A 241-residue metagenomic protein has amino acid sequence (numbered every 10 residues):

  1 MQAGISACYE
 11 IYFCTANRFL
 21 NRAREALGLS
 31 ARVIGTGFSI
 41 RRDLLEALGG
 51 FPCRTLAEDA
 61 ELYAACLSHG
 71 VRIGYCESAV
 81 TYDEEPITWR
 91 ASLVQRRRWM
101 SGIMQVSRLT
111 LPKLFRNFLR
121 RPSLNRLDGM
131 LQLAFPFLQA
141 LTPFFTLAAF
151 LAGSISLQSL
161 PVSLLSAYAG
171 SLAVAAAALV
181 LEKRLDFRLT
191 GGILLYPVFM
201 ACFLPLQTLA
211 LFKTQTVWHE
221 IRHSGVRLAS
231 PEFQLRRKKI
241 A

Functional and structural regions predicted by a protein language model:
M1-T55, R97, M104, R108 (+1 more regions): Long helical/loop segments within the catalytic core of UDP-sugar-dependent glycosyltransferases, especially the large
I40, E58, C76: A conserved hydrophobic position in a structured secondary element of the catalytic/binding core that shapes
R54, Y63-Y82: Catalytic donor-sugar/metal-binding loop of nucleotide-sugar-dependent glycosyltransferases
L62-Y63, S92: Short, hydrophobic alpha-helical packing/hinge segments within bilobed ligand-binding/sensory domains
Y75-C76, Y82-V94: Catalytic cores of eukaryotic secretory-pathway lumenal/extracellular enzymes that build and remodel glycoconjugates
L93-P136: Active-site-adjacent helix/loop segment of glycosyltransferases that harbors family-specific signature motifs
Q95-T110, G191-R236: Membrane-proximal soluble regions of multi-pass membrane proteins
L131-V217: Membrane-embedded multi-pass helical conduit in multi-pass membrane proteins, especially envelope-biosynthetic
